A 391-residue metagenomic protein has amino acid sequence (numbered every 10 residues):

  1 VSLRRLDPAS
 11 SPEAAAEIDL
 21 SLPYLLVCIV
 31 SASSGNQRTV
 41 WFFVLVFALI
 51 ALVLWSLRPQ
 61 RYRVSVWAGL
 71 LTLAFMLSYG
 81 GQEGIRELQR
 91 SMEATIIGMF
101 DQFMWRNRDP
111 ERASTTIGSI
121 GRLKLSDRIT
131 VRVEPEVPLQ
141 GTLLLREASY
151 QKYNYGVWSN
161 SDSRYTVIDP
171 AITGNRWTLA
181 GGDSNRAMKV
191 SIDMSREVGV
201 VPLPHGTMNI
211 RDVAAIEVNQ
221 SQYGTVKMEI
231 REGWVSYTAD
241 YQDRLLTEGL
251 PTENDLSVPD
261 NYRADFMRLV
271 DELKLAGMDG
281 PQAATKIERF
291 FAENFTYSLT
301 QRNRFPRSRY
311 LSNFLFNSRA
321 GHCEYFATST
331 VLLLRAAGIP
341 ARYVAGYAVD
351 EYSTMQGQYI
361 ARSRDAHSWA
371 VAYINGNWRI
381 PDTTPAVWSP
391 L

Functional and structural regions predicted by a protein language model:
V1-L391: Helix-boundary/low-complexity linker signature
